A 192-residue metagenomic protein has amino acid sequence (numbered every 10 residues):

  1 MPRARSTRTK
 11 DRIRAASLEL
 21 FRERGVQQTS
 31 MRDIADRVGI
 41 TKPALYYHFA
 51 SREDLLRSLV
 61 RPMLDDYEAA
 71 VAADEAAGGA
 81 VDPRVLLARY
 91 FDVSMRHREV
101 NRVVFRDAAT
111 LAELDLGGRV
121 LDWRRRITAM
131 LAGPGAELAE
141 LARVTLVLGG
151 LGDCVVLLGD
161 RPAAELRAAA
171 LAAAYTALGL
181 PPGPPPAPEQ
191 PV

Functional and structural regions predicted by a protein language model:
M1-R8, G183-V192: N-terminal intrinsically disordered/low-complexity leader segments
R12, A16, L20-D54, S58: Helix-turn-helix
S58, A69-V100: Hydrophobic alpha-helical connector segments
A80-M95, A129, T145, R167-T176: Amphipathic alpha-helical segments that line or abut small-molecule/effector binding pockets and mediate allosteric
R102-R106, E113, P186: Short, hydrophobic secondary-structure boundary micro-motifs
L111-T145, E165-A172: Amphipathic alpha-helical packing segments from all-alpha helical-bundle domains
E137-L178, Q190-V192: Hydrophobic alpha-helical segments that form the core of small-molecule binding pockets and/or dimer interfaces
